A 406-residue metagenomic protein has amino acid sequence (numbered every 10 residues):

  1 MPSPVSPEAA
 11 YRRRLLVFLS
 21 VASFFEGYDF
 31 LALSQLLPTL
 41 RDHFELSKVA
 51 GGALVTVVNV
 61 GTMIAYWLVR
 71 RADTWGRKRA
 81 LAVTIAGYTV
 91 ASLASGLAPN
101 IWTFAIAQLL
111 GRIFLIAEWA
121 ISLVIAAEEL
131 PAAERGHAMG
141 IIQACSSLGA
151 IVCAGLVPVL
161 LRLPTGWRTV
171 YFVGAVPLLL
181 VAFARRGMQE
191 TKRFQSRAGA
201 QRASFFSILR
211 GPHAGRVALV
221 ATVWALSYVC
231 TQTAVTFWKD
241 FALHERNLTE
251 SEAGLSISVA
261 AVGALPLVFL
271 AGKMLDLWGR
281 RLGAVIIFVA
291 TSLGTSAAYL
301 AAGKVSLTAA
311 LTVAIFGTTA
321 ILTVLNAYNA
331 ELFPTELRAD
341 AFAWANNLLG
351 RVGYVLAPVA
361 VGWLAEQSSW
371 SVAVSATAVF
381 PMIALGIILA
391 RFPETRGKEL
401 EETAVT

Functional and structural regions predicted by a protein language model:
L33-Q35, A214-L265: Extracytoplasmic gate region of multi-pass secondary transporters
S34-A65, S251: Extracellular/periplasmic helix-loop-helix junction of adjacent transmembrane segments in MFS-like secondary
E45, G76, L97-T103, P131 (+3 more regions): Helix-breaking motifs and short loop linkers at transmembrane-helix boundaries and internal kinks in secondary membrane
T56-R70, S258-L270: Central cavity-lining transmembrane alpha-helices of secondary-active solute carriers, predominantly the Major
I64-I101, W278: Conserved MFS/SLC helix-loop-helix module at the cytosolic interface between two early adjacent transmembrane helices
A107-A144: Cytoplasmic helix-loop-helix junction between adjacent transmembrane helices in 12-TM secondary transporters
I142-R186: Helix-loop-helix hairpin linking two adjacent transmembrane segments in secondary transporters
E336-Q367: A late C-terminal transmembrane helix in Major Facilitator Superfamily
